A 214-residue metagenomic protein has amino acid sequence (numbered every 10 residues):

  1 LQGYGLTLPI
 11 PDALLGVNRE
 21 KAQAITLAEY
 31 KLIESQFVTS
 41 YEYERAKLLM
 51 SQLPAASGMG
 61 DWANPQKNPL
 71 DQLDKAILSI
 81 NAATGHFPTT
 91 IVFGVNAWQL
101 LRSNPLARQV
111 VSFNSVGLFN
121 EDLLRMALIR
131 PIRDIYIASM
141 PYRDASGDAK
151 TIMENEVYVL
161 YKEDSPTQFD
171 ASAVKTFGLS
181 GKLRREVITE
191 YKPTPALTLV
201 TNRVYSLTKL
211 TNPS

Functional and structural regions predicted by a protein language model:
L1-Q2, S112-S214: Sequence/fold signature of self-assembling virion shell proteins
L1-Y43: Long, hydrophobic/aromatic-enriched structural stretches that serve as scaffold segments
T7, A63-K67, T167: Surface-exposed, low-hydrophobicity beta-strand/loop segments enriched in small/polar/acidic residues
P9-A13, F93-N96, N212: Helix N-cap / beta->alpha transition motif
A24, A28, D71, P195: Short, well-structured alpha-helical interface segments that form or flank functional binding sites
E34, V38, M50-S51, N96-W98: Short acidic/polar capping segments at secondary-structure boundaries
Y43-A56: Short, glycine/acidic-rich hinge or "gate" loops at secondary-structure transitions that mediate conformational
L53-I132: Extended, solvent-exposed, turn-rich assembly/linker loops in the middle of proteins
